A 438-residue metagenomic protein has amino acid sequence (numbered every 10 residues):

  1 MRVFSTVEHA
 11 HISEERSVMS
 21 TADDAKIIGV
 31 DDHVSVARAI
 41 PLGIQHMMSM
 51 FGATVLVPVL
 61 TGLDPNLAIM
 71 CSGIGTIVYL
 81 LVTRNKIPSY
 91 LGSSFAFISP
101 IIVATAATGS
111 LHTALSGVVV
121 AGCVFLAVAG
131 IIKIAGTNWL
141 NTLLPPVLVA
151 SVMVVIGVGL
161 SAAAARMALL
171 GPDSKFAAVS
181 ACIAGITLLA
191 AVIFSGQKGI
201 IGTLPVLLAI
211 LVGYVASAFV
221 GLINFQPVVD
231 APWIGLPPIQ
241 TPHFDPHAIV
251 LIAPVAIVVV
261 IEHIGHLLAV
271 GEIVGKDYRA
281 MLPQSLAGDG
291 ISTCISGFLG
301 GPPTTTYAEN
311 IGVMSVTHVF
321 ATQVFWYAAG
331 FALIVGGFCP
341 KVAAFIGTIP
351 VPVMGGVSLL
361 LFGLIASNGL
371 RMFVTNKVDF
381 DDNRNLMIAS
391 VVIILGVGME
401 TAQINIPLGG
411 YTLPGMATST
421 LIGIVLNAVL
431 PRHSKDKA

Functional and structural regions predicted by a protein language model:
R2-P41, F225-P238, G275, S285 (+1 more regions): Intrinsically disordered, low-complexity non-transmembrane regions of multi-pass membrane transporters
A22-A25, G29, H33, V206-I252 (+3 more regions): Hydrophobic transmembrane alpha-helices of multi-pass solute/ion transporters
D23, F51-T54, T187-F194, L204 (+5 more regions): Juxtamembrane interface elements at the cytosolic ends of transmembrane helices in multi-pass membrane proteins
K26-I40, V59-L80, K86, P254-T322 (+1 more regions): Membrane-embedded helical hairpins/re-entrant loop segments and their flanking transmembrane helices within multi-pass
A37-A53, F176-T187, L204-P205, F219-V220 (+2 more regions): Hydrophobic, membrane-embedded alpha-helices of multi-pass small-molecule transporters
L42-G75, L80, I87-T113: Transmembrane helix-boundary motif of multi-pass solute transporters/channels
I101-A107, N310-F325, F331-G336: Interfacial segments of multi-pass membrane proteins
A107-N224, G330-K437: Membrane-embedded alpha-helical modules
